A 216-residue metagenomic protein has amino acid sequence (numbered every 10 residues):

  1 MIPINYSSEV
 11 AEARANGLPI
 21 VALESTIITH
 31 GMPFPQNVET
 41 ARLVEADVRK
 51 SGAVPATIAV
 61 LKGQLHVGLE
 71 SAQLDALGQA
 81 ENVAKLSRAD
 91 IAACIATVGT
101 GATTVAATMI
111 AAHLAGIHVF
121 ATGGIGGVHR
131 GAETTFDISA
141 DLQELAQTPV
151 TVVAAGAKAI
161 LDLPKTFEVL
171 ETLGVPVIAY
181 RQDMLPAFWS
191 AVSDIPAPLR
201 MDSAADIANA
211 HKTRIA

Functional and structural regions predicted by a protein language model:
I2-R14: N-terminal basic/disordered segments at the start of proteins
E9, N16, P33-N37: Metallocofactor- and cofactor-centric catalytic cores in central/energy metabolism, strongly enriched
A11-A15, I20-V21, K50, A111-L114 (+5 more regions): Solvent-exposed alpha-helices and their adjacent loops that cap or buttress functional pockets in soluble metabolic
V21-L23, P55-V60, G101, V119-G124 (+3 more regions): General beta-strand structural signal in soluble alpha/beta enzymes
S25, H30-M32, V38-I95, A216: Glycine-rich nucleotide/cofactor/substrate-binding loop typically near the N-terminus or early in the first domain
N37-A41, T135-I138: Amphipathic alpha-helical segments in well-structured domains
A56, L61, V67, L142-A216: A structural signal for small-residue-enriched, beta-sheet-centric alpha/beta enzyme cores and oligomeric scaffold folds
E70-P149: Divalent-metal (Mg2+/Mn2+/Ca2+)-assisted nucleotide/phosphate chemistry catalytic cores
